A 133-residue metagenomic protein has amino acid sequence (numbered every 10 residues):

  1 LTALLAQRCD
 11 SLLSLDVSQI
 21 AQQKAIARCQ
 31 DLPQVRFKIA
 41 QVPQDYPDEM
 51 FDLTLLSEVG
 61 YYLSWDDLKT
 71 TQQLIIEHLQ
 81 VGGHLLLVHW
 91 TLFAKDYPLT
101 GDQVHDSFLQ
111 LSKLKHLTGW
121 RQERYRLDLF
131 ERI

Functional and structural regions predicted by a protein language model:
L1-E49, L63-I133: Class I (Rossmann-like) S-adenosyl-L-methionine-dependent methyltransferase catalytic domain, capturing the SAM-binding
T54-E58: Hydrophobic beta-strand segment of the Class I
